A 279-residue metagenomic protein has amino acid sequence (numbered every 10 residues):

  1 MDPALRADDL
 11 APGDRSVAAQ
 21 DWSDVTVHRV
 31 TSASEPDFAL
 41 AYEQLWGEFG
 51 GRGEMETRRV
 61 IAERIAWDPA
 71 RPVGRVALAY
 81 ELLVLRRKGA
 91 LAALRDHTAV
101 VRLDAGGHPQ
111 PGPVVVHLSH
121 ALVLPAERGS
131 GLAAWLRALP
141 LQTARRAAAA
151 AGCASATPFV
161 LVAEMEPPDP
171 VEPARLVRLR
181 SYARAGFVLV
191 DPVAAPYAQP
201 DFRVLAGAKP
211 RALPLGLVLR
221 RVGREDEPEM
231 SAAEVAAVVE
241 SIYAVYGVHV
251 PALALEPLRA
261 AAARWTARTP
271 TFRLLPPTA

Functional and structural regions predicted by a protein language model:
M1-E35, E48, A149-A279: Terminal substrate-recognition subdomain of acyl/acetyltransferases
S32, Y42-P125, A147: A conserved beta-strand-loop-helix scaffold within acyl/acetyltransferase catalytic domains
L40, Q44, L139, S181-R184: Amphipathic alpha-helical segments that form well-ordered structural scaffolds and often line/cohere around active
L40, V76, K209-R211: Extracellular/periplasmic catalytic domains that process cell-envelope and extracellular macromolecules
E81, R95, R137-P140, A163 (+1 more regions): Polar/charged side chains located within well-ordered beta-strands of beta-rich proteins
K88-G89, A126-E127, R221-E225: Short loop segments at secondary-structure junctions
P113, G131, W135, L139 (+1 more regions): Short, well-structured alpha-helical interface segments that form or flank functional binding sites
V123-A151: Conserved acetyl-CoA-binding loop-helix of GNAT-fold acetyltransferases
